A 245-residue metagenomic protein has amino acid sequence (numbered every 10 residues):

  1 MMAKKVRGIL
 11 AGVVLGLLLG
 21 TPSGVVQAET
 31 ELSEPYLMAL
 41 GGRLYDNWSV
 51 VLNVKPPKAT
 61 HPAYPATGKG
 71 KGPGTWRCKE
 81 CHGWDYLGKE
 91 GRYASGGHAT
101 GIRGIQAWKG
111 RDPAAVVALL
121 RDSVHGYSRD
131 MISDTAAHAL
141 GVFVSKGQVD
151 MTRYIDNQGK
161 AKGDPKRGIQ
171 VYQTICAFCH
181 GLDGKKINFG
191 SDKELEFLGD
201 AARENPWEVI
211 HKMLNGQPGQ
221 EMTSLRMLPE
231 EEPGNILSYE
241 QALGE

Functional and structural regions predicted by a protein language model:
M2-V13: Bacterial N-terminal signal peptides that target proteins for export
A11-T21: Bacterial N-terminal signal peptides
P22-A28: Sec/Tat signal peptide C-region and signal peptidase I cleavage site
A28-K71, V142-V171: Electrostatic cytochrome c docking/interface patches
Y36-A39, W48-N53, K71-L140, V144 (+1 more regions): Extracytoplasmic electron-transfer domains, predominantly the class I c-type cytochrome c fold
D134, H138-D164, A177-K193: Extended, well-structured beta-strand/loop surface patches that form recognition or cofactor-anchoring regions within
G163-M213: Conserved small-residue-rich
